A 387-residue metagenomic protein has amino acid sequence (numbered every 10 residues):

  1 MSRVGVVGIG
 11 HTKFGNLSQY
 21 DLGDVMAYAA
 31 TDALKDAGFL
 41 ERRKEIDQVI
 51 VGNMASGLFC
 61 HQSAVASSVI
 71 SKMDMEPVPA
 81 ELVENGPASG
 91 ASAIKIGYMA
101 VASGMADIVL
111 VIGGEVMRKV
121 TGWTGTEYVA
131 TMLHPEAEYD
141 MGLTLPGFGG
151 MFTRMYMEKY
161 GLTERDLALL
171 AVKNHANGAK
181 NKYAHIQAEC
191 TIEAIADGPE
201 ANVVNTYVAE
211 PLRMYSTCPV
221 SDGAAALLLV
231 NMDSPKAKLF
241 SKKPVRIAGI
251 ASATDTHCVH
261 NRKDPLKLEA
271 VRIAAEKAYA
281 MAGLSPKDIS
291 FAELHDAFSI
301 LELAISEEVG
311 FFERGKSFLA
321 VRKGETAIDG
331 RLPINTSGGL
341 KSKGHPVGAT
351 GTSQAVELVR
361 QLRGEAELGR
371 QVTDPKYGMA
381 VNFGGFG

Functional and structural regions predicted by a protein language model:
M1-A88, Y156-E164, H185-I195, P211 (+3 more regions): Conserved active-site "lid/cap" helical segment
M1-G23, P135, Y139, L169 (+5 more regions): Condensing-enzyme catalytic core mediating Claisen C-C bond formation in acyl metabolism
L17, S56-I112, V116-F148, A188-P219 (+3 more regions): Conserved catalytic cysteine-centered active-site region of acyl-thioester-dependent Claisen-condensing enzymes
R42-N53, P79-N85, V109-G114, R165-V172 (+5 more regions): Beta-strand segments within the central parallel beta-sheet cores of soluble alpha/beta enzyme folds
S56-A64, V259-K263, D296-L319, P346-G348 (+1 more regions): Short glycine/threonine-rich loop-to-helix capping motif typified by GTGT followed within a few residues by an Asp-Pro
E84-E115, G147-Y183, L227-D233, K343-A366: Active-site-proximal alpha-helical scaffold in enzymes
P265-R272, E276-S299, L303, E308-F311 (+1 more regions): Extended C-terminal subregions enriched in glycine
